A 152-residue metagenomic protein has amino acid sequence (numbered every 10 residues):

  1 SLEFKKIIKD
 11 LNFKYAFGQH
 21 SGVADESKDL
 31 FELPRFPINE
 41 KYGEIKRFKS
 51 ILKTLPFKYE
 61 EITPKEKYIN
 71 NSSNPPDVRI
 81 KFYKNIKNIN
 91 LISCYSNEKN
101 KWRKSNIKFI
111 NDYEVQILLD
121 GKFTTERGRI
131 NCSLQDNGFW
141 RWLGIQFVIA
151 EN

Functional and structural regions predicted by a protein language model:
S1-E40: Catalytic domains of cell-wall/extracellular-matrix polysaccharide-remodeling enzymes, centered on de-N-acetylation
E26, I38-N152: Terminal accessory/targeting
